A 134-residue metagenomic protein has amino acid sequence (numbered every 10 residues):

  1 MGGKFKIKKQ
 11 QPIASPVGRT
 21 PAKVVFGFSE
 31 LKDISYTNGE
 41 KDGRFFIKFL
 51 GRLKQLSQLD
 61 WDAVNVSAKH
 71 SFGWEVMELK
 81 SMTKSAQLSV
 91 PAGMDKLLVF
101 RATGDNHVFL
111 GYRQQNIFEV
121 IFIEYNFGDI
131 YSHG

Functional and structural regions predicted by a protein language model:
M1-N106, R113, I117-G134: Basic, Lys/Arg-enriched alpha-helical interface segments
